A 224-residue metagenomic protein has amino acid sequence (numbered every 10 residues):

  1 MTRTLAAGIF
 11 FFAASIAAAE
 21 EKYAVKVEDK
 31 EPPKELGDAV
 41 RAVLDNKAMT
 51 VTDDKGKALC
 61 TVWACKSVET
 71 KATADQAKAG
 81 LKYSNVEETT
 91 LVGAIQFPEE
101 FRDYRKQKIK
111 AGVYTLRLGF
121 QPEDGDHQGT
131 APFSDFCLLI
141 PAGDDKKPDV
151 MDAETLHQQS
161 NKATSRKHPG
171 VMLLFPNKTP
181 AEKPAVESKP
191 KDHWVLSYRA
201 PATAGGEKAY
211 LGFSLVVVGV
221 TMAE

Functional and structural regions predicted by a protein language model:
M1-I9: Bacterial N-terminal signal peptides that target proteins for export
I9-A19: Hydrophobic h-region of N-terminal signal peptides that target proteins for export in Gram-negative bacteria
E20-Y83, L139-E224: Primarily secretory-pathway and cell-envelope proteins
A58, L91-G93, K110-G112: Envelope-exposed proteins and targeting segments
A77-L81, V92-E100: N-terminal post-signal-peptidase region of extra-cytosolic proteins
N85, D126-T130: Short consensus segments that form the blades of beta-propeller domains, in both extracellular/periplasmic
G112-G119: A short tyrosine-centered beta-strand micro-motif
